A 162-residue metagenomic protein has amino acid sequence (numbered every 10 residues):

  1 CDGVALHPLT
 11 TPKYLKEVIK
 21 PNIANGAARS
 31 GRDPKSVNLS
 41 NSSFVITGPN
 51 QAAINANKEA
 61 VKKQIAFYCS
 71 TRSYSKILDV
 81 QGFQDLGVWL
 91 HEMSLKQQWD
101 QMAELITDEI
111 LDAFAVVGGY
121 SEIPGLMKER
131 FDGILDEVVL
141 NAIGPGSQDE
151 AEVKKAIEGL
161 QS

Functional and structural regions predicted by a protein language model:
C1-S162: Active-site-adjacent structural elements that line small-molecule/cofactor binding pockets in enzymes
